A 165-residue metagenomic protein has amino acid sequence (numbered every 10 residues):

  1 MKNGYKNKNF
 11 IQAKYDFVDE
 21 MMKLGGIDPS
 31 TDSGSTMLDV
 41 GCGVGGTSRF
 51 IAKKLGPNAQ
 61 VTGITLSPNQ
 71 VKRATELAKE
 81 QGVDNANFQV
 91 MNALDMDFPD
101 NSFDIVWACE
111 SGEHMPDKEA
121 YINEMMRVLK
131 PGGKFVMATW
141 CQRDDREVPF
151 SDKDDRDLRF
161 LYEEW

Functional and structural regions predicted by a protein language model:
I11-S33: Conserved alpha-helix/loop element of class I SAM-dependent methyltransferases that forms part of the SAM/SAH-binding
S33-G43: Conserved class I S-adenosyl-L-methionine
V44-P57: Conserved SAM-binding loop of SAM-dependent methyltransferases across substrates and taxa, primarily the Class I
A74-T75: Conserved SAM-binding loop
Q81-D95: Conserved SAM-binding strand-loop segment of SAM-dependent methyltransferases
L94-V106: A short acidic, Gly/Pro-enriched loop at the edge of an enzyme's catalytic core that lines a small-molecule cofactor
E119-K134: A short glycine-rich, Lys/Arg-flanked "PGG" loop and its adjoining helix->strand segment in the class I
K134-L161: Conserved class I S-adenosyl-L-methionine
